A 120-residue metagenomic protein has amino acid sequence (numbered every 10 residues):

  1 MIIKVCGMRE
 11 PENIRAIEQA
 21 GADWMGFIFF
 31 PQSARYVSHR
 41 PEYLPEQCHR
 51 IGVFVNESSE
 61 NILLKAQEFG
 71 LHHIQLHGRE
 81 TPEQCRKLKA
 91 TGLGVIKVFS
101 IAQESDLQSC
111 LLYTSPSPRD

Functional and structural regions predicted by a protein language model:
M1-I3, E46-G52, T91-S100: Short beta-strand/loop segments at the ligand-binding rim of alpha/beta enzyme cores
V5-E10, F54-S58, H77-R79, F99-A102: Glycine-rich beta-to-alpha transition loops that act as phosphate-gripper elements at the mouths of alpha/beta enzyme
N13-A16, E60-A66, S105-L112: Catalytic cores of alpha/beta
I17, I74: Conserved, mostly hydrophobic/aromatic
A20, E68-F69: Structural motif
P31-Y43, G78-L88, S105-D106: Active-site-adjacent beta->alpha loops and helix N-cap segments on the catalytic face of soluble alpha/beta enzymes
Y113-P118: Conserved small/polar residues in nucleotide/adenosyl-binding loops
